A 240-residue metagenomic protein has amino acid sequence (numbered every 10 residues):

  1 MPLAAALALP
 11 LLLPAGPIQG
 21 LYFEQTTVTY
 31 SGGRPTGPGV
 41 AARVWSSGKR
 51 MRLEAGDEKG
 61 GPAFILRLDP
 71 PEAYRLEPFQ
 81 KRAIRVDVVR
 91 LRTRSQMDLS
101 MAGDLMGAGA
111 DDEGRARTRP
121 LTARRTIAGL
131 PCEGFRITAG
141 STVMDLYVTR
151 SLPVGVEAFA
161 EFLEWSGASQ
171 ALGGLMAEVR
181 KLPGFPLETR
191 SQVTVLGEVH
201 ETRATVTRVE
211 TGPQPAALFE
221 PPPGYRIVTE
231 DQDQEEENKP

Functional and structural regions predicted by a protein language model:
P2-L12: Bacterial N-terminal signal peptides
G16-P240: Extended soluble regions of mature proteins
